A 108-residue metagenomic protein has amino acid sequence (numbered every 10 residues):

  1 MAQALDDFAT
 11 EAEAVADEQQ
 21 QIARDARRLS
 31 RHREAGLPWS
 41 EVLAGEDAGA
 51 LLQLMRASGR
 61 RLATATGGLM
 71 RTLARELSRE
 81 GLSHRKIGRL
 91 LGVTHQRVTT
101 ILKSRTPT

Functional and structural regions predicted by a protein language model:
M1-D47: General nucleic-acid-binding
D7, A44, S58-G59, T72 (+1 more regions): Residue-level detector of alpha-helix boundaries and kinks
D47-A63: Short, Lys/Arg-enriched N-terminal segment that forms or immediately precedes the first helix of a structured domain
A65-G68, T99-T108: Short, solvent-exposed alpha-helical "recognition" segments
T66-L82: Short, amphipathic alpha-helical "recognition" segments used to contact nucleic acids or chromatin
S78, L91, L102-T106: DNA major-groove recognition helix of helix-turn-helix
S83-V93, V98: Short alpha-helical "recognition helix" segments of helix-turn-helix
